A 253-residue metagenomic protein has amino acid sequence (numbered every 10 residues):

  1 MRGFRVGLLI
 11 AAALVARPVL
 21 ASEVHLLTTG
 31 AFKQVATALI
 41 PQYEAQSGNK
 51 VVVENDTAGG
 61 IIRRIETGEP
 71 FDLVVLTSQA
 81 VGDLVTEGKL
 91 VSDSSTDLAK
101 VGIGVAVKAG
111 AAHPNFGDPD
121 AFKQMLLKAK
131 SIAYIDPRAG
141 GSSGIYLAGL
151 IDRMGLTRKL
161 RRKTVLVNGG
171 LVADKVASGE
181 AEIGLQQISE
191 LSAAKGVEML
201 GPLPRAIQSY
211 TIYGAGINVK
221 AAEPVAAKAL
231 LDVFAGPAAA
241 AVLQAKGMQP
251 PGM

Functional and structural regions predicted by a protein language model:
M1-G3: N-terminal secretory signal peptides that target proteins for export/translocation
R5-R17: Bacterial N-terminal signal peptides
A21-G59, R63-T67, S78-Q79, D83-E87 (+2 more regions): Exported/periplasmic ABC-transporter solute-binding proteins
D72-V75: Periplasmic-binding protein-like
D93: Short active-site loop at a secondary-structure junction that contains or immediately precedes the catalytic residue(s)
